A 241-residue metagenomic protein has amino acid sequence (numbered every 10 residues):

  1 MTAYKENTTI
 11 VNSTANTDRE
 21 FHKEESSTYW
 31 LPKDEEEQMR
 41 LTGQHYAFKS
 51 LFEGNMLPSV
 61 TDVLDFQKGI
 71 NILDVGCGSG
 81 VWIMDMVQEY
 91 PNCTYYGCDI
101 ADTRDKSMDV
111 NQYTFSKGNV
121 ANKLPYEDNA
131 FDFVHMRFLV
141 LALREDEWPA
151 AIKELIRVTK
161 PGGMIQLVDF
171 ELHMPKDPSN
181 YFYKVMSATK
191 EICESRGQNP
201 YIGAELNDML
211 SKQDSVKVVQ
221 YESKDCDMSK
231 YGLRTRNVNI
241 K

Functional and structural regions predicted by a protein language model:
A3-Q67: Class I SAM-dependent methyltransferase Rossmann-like catalytic core, especially the SAM/SAH-binding loop
G69-K123, F133, A150: Class I SAM-dependent methyltransferase SAM/SAH-binding core
N122-D128, L143: Short conserved loop adjoining the S-adenosyl-L-methionine
F131-P149: A short SAM/SAH-binding and catalytic strip from SAM-dependent methyltransferases
P149-M164: A short glycine-rich, Lys/Arg-flanked "PGG" loop and its adjoining helix->strand segment in the class I
K160, M164-V238: Conserved catalytic/acceptor-binding region of the Class I
